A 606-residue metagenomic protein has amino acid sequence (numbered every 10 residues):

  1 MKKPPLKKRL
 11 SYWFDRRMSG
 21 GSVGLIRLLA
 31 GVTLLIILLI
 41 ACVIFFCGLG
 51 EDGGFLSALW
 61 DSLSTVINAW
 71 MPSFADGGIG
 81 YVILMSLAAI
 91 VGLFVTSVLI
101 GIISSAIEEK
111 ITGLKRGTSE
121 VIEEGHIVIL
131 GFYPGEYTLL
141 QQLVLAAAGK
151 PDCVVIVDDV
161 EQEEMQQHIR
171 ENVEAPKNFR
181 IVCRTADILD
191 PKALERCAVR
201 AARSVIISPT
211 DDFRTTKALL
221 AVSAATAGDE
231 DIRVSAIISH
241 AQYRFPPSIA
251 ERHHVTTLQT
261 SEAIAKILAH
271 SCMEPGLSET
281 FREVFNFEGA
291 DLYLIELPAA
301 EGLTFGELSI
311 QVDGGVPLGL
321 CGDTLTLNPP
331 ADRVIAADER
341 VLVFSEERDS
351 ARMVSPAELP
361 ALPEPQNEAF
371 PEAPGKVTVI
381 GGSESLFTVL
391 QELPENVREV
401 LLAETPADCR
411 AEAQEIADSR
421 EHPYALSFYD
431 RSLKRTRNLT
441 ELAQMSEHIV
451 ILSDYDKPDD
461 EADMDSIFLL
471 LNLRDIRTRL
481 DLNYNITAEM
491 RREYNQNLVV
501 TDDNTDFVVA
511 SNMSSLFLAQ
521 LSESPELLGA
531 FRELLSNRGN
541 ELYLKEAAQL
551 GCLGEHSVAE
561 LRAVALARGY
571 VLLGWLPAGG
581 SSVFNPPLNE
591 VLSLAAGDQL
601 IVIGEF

Functional and structural regions predicted by a protein language model:
M1-F606: Cytosolic regulatory regions of ion transport systems
